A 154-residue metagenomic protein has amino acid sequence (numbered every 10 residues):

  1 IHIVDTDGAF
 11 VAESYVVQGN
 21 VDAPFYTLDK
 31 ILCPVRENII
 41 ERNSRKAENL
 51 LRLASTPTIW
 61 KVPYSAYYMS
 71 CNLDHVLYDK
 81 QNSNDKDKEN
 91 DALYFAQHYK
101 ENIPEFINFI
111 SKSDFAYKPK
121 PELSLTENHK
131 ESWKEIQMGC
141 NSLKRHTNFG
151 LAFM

Functional and structural regions predicted by a protein language model:
I3-M154: C-terminal accessory helical subdomains adjacent to catalytic cores in phosphodiester- and nucleotide-handling enzymes
